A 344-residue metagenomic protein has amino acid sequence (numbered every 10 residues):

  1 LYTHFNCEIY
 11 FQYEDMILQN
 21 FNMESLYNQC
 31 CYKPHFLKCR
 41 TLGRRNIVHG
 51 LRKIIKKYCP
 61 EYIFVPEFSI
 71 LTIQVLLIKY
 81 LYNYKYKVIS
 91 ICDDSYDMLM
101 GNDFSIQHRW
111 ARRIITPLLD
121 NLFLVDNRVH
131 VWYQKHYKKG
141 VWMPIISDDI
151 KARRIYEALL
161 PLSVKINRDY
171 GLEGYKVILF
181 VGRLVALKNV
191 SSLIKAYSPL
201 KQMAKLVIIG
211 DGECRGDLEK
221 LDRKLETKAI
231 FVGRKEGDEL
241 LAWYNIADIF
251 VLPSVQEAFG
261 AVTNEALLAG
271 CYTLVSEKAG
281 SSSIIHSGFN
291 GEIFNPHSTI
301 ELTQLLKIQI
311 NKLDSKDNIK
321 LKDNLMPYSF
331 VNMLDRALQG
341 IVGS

Functional and structural regions predicted by a protein language model:
Y86-S105: A short, histidine- and acid-enriched strand-loop-helix "catalytic/donor-clamping" loop that lines the nucleotide-sugar
R112-L162, L172: Donor nucleotide-sugar binding/catalytic pocket of nucleotide-sugar-dependent glycosyltransferases
G171-K188, I194-Y197: Conserved donor-binding/catalytic core segment of Leloir-type glycosyltransferases
E219-K235: Nucleotide-activated donor-binding/catalytic signature segment of Leloir-type glycosyltransferases, i.e., the conserved
R234-K235, A242-A247: Short alpha-helical donor nucleotide-sugar binding micro-motif in glycosyltransferases
V255: Aromatic "clamp/platform" in nucleotide-sugar-dependent glycosyltransferases that forms part of the donor/acceptor
Y272-V275: Short hydrophobic beta-strand element within catalytic cores of glycosyltransferases and related nucleotide-activated
S287-G288, E292-T299, K307-L313: Conserved acidic donor-binding segment of nucleotide-sugar-dependent glycosyltransferases
